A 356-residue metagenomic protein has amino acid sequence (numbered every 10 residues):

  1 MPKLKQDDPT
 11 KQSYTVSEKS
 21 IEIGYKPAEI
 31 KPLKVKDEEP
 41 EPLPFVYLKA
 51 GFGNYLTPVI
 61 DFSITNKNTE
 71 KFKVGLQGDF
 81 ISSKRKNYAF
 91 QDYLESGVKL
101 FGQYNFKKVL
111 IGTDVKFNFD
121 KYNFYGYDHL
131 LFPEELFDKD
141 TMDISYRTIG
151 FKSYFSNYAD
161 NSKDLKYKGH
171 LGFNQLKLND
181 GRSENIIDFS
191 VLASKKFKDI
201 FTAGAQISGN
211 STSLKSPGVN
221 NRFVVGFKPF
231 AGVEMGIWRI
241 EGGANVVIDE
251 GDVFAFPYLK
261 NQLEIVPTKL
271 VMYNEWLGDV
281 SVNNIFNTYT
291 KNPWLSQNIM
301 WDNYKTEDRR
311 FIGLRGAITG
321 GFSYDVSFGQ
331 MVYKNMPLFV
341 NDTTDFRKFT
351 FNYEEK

Functional and structural regions predicted by a protein language model:
E29-I30, E39-L48, F52-V98: Outer-membrane beta-barrel translocator/receptor signature
P42-P44, L56-P58, D92-S96, D143-F151 (+5 more regions): Residues that define the transmembrane beta-barrel architecture of outer-membrane proteins
L43, L48-G51, R239, G243-F256 (+1 more regions): Exposed, low-structure sequence patches enriched in small/polar residues
L48-F52, G78-F80, T113-K121, G169-Q175 (+5 more regions): Transmembrane beta-barrel strands of outer-membrane/channel proteins
F62-N66, L76, L100-Y104, F151-N157 (+5 more regions): Residues on the lipid-exposed face of transmembrane beta-strands in outer-membrane beta-barrel proteins
K71-V74, K108-T113, D160-Y167, F197-A205 (+3 more regions): Repeated loop/turn-to-beta-strand initiation elements of outer-membrane beta-barrel proteins
K84-K99, D114-D164, G172-E184: Flexible loop and strand-edge segments within Gram-negative outer membrane beta-barrel domains
Y88-Q91, N123-F132, L178-I186, L214-R222 (+3 more regions): Outer-membrane beta-barrel translocator domains and adjoining extracellular loop/strand segments of Gram-negative
